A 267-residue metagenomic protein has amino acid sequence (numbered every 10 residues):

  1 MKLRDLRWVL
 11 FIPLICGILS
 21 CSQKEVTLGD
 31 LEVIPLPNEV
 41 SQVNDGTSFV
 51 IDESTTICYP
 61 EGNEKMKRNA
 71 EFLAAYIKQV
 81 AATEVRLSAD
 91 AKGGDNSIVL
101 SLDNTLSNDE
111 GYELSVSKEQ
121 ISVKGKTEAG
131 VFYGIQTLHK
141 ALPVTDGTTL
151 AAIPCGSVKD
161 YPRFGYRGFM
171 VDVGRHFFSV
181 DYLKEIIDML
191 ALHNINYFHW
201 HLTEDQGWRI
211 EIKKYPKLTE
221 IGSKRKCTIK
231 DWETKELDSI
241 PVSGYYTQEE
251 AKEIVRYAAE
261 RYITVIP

Functional and structural regions predicted by a protein language model:
M1-E32: Bacterial Sec-dependent N-terminal signal peptides
K2, I12-I18, S54, P60 (+2 more regions): Compositionally biased, intrinsically disordered low-complexity segments
K2-L3, V50-D52, T247: Short, solvent-exposed coil/turn linker segments
C21-R167: Acidic, contiguous N-terminal accessory segments
S107-P267: Feature activates predominantly on carbohydrate-active enzymes
